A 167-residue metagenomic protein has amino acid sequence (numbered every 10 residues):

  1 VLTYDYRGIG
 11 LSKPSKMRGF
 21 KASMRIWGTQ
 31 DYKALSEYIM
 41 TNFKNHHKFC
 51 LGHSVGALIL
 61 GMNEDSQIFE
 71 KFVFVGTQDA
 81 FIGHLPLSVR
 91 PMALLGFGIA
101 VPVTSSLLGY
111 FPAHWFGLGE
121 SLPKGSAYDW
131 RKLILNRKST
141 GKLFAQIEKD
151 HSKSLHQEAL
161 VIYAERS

Functional and structural regions predicted by a protein language model:
V1-S15: Conserved alpha/beta-hydrolase
K13-R18, L85: Conserved catalytic-core motifs of eukaryotic protein kinase domains, centered on the activation segment
K21-M40: Alpha/beta-hydrolase active-site loop
N45-H47, E70, Q157-E158: Short coil/turn segments at beta-strand junctions that form active-site/ligand-binding loops
L51, V55-K138: Alpha/beta-hydrolase-fold enzymes
L133-H151: Active-site nucleophile elbow and catalytic-triad environment of alpha/beta-hydrolase enzymes
L155, V161-Y163: Short beta-strand/loop motif that positions the catalytic acidic residue of the alpha/beta-hydrolase fold
E165-S167: Acidic catalytic loop of the alpha/beta-hydrolase fold
